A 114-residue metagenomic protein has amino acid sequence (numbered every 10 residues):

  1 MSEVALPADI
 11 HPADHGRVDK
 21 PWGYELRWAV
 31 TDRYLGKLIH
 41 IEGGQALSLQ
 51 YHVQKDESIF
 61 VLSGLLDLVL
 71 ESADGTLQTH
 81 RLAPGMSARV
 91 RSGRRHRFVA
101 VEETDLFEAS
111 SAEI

Functional and structural regions predicted by a protein language model:
M1-L38, A46-S48, T79-H80: A short, N-terminal "cap"/entry segment at the start of jelly-roll beta-barrel domains of the cupin/DSBH fold
D32-Y34, E42-A46, L65-D67, D74 (+1 more regions): Short, charged/polar surface micro-motifs in flexible loops or helix N-caps
V53-E71: Glycine- and acidic-residue-biased ligand/ion/polar-headgroup-sensing regions
S58, E102-I114: A short hydrophobic beta-strand segment most commonly corresponding to one strand of the jelly-roll/cupin
S72-G93: Short acidic-glycine-tyrosine-enriched beta hairpin
R97-A100: Asparagine-centered strand-capping/turn motif at beta-strand->loop junctions
